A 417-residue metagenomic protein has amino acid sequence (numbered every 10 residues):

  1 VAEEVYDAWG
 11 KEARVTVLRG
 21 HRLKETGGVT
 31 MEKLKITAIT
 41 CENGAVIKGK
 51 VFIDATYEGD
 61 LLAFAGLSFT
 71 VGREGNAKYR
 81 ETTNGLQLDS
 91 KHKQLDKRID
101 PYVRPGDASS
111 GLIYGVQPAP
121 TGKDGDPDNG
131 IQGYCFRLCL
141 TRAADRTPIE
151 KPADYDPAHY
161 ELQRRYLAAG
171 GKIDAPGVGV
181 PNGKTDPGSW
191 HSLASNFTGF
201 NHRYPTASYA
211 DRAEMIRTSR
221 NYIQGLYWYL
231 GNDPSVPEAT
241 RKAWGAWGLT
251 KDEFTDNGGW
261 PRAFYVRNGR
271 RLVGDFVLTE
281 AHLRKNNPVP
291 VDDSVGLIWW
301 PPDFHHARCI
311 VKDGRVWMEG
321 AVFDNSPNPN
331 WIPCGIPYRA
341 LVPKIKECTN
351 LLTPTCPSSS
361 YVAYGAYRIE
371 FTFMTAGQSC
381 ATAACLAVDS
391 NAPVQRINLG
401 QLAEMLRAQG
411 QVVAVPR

Functional and structural regions predicted by a protein language model:
V1-L67: Feature captures the FAD/FMN-dependent oxidoreductase FAD-binding
T37-A38, A45-V51, A55-P416: Flavin (FAD/FMN)-binding glycine-rich loop and adjacent Rossmann-like elements that form
